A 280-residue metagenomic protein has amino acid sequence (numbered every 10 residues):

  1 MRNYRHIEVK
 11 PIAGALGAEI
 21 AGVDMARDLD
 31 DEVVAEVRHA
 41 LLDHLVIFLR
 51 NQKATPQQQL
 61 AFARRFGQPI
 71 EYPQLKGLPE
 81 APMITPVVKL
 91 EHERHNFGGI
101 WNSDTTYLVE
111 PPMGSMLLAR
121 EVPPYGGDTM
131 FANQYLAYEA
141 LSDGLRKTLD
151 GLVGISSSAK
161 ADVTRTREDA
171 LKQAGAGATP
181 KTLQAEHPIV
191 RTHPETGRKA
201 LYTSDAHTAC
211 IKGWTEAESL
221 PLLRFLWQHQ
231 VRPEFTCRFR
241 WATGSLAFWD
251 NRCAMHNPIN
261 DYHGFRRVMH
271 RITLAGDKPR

Functional and structural regions predicted by a protein language model:
M1-L246, N251-R280: Non-heme Fe(II) oxygenase catalytic core, chiefly the N-lobe of the double-stranded beta-helix
